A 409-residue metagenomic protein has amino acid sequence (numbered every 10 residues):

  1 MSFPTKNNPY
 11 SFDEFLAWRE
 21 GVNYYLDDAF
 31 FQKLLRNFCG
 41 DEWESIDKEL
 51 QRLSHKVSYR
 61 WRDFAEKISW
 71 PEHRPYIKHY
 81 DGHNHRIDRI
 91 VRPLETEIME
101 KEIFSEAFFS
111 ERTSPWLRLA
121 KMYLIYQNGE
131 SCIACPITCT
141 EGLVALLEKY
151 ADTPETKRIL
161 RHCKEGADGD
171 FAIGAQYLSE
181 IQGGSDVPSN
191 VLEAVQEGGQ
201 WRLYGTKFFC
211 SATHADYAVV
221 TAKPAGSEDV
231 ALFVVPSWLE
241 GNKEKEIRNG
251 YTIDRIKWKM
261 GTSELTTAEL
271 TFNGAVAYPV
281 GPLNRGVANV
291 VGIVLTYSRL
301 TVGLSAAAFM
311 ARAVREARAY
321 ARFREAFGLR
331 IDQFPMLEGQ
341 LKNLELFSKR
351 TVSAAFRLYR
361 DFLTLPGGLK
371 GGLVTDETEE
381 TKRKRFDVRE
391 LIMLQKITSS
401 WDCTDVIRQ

Functional and structural regions predicted by a protein language model:
M1-E111: Extended, charge-enriched "interface" segments that sit outside catalytic cores
H73-D170, C210-T213: Internal helix-loop-helix
G169-S179: A short, Trp-centered hydrophobic/proline-enriched beta-strand micro-motif
E193-A194: A structural signal for short hydrophobic beta-strand segments in well-ordered beta-sheet cores
Q200, Y204-R248: A short core secondary-structure module
G241-G250, D254, T266-S298, R315-D332: A glycine-rich, basic-preceded beta-loop-alpha segment at the flavin cofactor/substrate interface of flavin-utilizing
S298-E377: Extended amphipathic alpha-helical segments enriched in small hydrophobics
R385-Q409: Charged, glycine-rich active-site and insertion segments that engage polyanionic ligands
